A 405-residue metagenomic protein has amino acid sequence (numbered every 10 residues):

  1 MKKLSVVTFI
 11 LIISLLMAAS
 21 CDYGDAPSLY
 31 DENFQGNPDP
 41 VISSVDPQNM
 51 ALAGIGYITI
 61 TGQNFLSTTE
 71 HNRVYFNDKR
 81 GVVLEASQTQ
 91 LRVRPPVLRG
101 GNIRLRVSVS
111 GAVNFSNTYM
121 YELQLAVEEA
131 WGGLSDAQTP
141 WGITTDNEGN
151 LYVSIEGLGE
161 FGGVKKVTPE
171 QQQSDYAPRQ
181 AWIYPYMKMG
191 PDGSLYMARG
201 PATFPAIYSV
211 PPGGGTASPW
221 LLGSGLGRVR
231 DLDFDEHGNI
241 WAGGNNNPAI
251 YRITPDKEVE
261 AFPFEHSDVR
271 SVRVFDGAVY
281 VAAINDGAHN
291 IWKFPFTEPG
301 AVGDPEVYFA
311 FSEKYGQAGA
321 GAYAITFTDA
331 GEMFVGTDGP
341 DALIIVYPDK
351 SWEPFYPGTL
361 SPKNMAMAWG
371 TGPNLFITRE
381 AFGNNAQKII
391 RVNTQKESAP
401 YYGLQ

Functional and structural regions predicted by a protein language model:
M17-S20: C-terminal motif of bacterial Sec signal peptides marking the signal peptidase cleavage site
D22-S67, R99, A112-L134: Beta-strand/beta-sandwich contexts
S110, S154-L158, R199-A202, H237 (+8 more regions): Short loop/turn segments immediately following the C-termini of beta-strands
Q124-A126, V167-Q172, V210-G215, I253-E258 (+3 more regions): Short loop/turn segments that connect beta-strands within beta-propeller blades
L125-S135, Q171-P178, G215-G223, K257-F264 (+3 more regions): A short beta-strand motif characteristic of beta-propeller blades
D136-E148, Q180-S194, A198-R199, S224-N239 (+5 more regions): Beta-rich, blade/repeat-based domains predominating in secreted/periplasmic proteins but also intracellular
E160-K166, P205-S209, P248-R252, N290-K293 (+2 more regions): A short loop-to-beta-strand structural motif that recurs across blades of beta-propeller domains
P362-Q405: Blade-level signature of beta-propeller repeat domains, shared across WD40, Kelch, NHL, RCC1 and BNR/Asp-box propellers
